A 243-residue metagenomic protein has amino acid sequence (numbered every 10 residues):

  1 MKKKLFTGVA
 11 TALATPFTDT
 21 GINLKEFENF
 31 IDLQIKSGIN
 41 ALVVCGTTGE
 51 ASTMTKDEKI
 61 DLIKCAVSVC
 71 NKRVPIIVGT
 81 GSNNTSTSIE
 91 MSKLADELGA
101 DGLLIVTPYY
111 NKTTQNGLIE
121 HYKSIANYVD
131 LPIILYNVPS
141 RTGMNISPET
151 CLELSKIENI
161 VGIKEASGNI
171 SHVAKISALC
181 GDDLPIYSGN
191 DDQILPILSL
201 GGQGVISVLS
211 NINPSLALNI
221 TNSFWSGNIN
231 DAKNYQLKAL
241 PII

Functional and structural regions predicted by a protein language model:
M1, Q34, A95, L152-S155 (+1 more regions): Structural motif
K2-T11, T15-G143: Active-site beta->alpha loop and helix N-cap motifs at the rims of alpha/beta catalytic domains
N127-Y128, R141-I243: Catalytic alpha/beta core domains of metabolic enzymes, predominantly
